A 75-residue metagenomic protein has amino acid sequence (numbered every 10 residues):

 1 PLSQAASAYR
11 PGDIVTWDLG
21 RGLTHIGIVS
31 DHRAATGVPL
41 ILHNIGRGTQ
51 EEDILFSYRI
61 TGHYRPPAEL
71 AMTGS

Functional and structural regions predicted by a protein language model:
P1-L42: ...with weaker cross-activation on analogous glycine-rich loops/strands in unrelated enzymes
T36-S75: Low-complexity, Gly/Ser/Thr/Pro-rich intrinsically disordered linker/tail segments
